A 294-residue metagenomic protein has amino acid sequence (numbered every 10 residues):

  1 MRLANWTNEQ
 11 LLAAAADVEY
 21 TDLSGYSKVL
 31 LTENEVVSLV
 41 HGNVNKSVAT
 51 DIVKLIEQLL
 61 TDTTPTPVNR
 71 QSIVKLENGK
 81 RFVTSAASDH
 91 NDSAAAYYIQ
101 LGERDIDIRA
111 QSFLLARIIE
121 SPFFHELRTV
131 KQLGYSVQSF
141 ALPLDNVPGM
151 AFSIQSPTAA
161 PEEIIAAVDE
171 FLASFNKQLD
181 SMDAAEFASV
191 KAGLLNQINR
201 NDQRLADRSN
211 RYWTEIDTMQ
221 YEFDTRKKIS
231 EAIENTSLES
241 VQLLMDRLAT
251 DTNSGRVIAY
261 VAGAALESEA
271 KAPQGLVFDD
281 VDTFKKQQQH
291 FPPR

Functional and structural regions predicted by a protein language model:
R2-W6, L31-E35, K75-L76, D89-A96 (+4 more regions): Short acidic (Asp/Glu) and glycine-rich catalytic loops that position anionic groups and cofactors
L3-T64, N69-E77, V83-S88, E186-R294: C-terminal regions of mature proteins
L23, S38, Y97, F113 (+5 more regions): Buried hydrophobic packing residues in well-ordered domains
V40-G42, I99-L101, I154-T158, G263: Short beta-strand-to-loop capping motifs
K46-T50, D105-R109, A159-A166, S268-K271: Short, conserved charged micro-motifs
L59, T63, I118, P122 (+4 more regions): M16/insulysin-pitrilysin zinc metalloprotease superfamily fold
V83-Y97, R128-M150, A159-V168, E215: A glycine-rich, aromatic-flanked flexible loop/lid motif
D107-I119: Active/ligand-binding-proximal structured segments within catalytic/core domains that scaffold catalytic residues
